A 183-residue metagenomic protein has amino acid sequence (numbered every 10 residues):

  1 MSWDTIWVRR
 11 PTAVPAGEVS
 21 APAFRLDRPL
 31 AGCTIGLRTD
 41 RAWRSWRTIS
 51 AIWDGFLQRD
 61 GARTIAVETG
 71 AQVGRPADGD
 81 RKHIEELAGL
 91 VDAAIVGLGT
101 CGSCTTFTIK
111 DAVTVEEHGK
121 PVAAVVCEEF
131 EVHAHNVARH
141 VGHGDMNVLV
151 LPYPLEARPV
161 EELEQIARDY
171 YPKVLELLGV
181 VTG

Functional and structural regions predicted by a protein language model:
M1-R25: N-terminal amphipathic/basic leader segments beginning at the initiator methionine
V14-A23, R75-A88: Glycine-rich, highly charged phosphate/nucleotide-binding loops
E18-Q58: A short, flexible N-terminal coil/short beta segment enriched in small residues
Q58-G74, D145-P152: Short beta-strand elements in bilobed, periplasmic/extracellular small-molecule ligand-binding domains
P76, E131-G142: Glycine-rich, charge-decorated loop segments at or immediately adjacent to ligand/cofactor-binding or catalytic sites
T105-E116: Short Gly/Thr/Asp-enriched flexible loops that form oxyanion-binding sites at enzyme active sites
L151-G183: A charged, well-structured terminal subsegment
